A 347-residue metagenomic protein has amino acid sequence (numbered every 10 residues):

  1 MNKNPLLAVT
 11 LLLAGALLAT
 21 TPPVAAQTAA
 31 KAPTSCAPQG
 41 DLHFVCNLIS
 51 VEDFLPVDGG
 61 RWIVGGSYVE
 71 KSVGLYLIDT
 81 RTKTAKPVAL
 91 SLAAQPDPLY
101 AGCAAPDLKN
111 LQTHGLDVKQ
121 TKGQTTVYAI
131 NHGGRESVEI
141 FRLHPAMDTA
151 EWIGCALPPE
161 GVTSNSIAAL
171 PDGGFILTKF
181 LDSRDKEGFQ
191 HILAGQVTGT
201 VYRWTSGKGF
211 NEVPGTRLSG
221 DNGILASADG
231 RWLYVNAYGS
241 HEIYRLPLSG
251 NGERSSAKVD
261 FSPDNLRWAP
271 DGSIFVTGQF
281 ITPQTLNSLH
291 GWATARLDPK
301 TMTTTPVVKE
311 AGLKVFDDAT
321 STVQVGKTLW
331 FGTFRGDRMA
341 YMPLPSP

Functional and structural regions predicted by a protein language model:
T28-S50, P98-Y100, T305-E310: A short helix->beta-strand "capping" segment at the edge of beta-propeller domains
T34, I63-Q95: Beta-propeller domains
H43-G74: Beta-strand-rich domains and repeat architectures in extracellular enzymes and scaffolds, especially beta-propellers
N47-G59, A94-Q120, W152, L157-F175 (+5 more regions): Beta-rich, blade/repeat-based domains predominating in secreted/periplasmic proteins but also intracellular
G65-E70, A129-I130, L177-Q196, V276-G291 (+1 more regions): Short, conserved, GDST-rich strand-edge loop motifs in beta-rich repeat architectures
D79-K83, R142-D148, W204-K208, P247-N251 (+2 more regions): Short loop/turn segments that connect beta-strands within beta-propeller blades
D260-K309: Loop/turn-rich, solvent-exposed surfaces of beta-rich toroidal or solenoidal domains
D318-P347: Blade-level signature of beta-propeller repeat domains, shared across WD40, Kelch, NHL, RCC1 and BNR/Asp-box propellers
